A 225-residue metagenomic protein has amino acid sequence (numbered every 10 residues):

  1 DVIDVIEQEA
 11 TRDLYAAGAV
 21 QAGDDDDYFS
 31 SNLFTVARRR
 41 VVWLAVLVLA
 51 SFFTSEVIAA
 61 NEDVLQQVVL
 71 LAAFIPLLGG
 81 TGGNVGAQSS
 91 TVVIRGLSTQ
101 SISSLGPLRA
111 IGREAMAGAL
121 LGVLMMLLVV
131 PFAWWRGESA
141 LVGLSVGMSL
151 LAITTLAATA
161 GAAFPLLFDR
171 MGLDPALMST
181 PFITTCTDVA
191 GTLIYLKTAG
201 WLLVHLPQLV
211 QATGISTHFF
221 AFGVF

Functional and structural regions predicted by a protein language model:
D1-A73: Cytosolic regulatory modules rich in charged/polar residues
Q8-Q21, A60-V69, V85-A110, G161-I183 (+1 more regions): Juxtamembrane helix-loop transition segments at the membrane interface in multi-pass membrane proteins
T11, A87-S90, L121, M125 (+1 more regions): Alpha-helical transmembrane segments and their lipid-water interface positions in multi-pass membrane proteins
D27-V46, S104-V123, G143-G147: Soluble-to-membrane junctions at the N-terminal ends of transmembrane alpha-helices in multi-pass ion-transporting
W43-S51, F74-L78, G82, A117 (+13 more regions): Alpha-helical transmembrane segments in multi-pass membrane proteins
A60-I75, G137-M148, M178, L209-G214: Membrane-water interface of transmembrane alpha-helices in multipass transporters/channels
L196-G214: Juxtamembrane boundary at the C-terminal end of a transmembrane helix
V210-F225: Intrinsically disordered, low-complexity linker/propeptide segments enriched in Ser/Thr/Gly/Pro and acidic residues
